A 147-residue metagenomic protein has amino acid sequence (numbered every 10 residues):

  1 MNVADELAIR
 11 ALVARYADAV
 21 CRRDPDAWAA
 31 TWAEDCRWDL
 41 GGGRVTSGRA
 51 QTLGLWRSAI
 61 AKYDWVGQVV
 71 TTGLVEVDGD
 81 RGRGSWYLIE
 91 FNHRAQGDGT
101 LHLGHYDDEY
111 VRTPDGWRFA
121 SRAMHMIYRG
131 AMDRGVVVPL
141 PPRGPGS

Functional and structural regions predicted by a protein language model:
M1-R22, D26-E34: Short, low-complexity N-terminal intrinsically disordered segments enriched in polar/charged residues
V3, L7, G43-T46, G97: Charge-dense, low-complexity intrinsically disordered segments
R10, R15, R22-R23, R49 (+4 more regions): Basic side chains
P25-I89: A solvent-exposed, acidic/Ser-Thr-rich amphipathic alpha-helical stretch
I60-S147: A beta-strand edge to alpha-helix "cap/lid" segment located at domain peripheries
